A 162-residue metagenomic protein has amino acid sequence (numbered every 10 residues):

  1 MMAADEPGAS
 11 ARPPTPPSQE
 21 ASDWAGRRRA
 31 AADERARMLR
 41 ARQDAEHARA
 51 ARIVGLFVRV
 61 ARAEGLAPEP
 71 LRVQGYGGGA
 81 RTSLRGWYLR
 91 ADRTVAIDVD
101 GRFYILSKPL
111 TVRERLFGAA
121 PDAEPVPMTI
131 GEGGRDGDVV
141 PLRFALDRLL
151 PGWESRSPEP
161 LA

Functional and structural regions predicted by a protein language model:
M2-R12, A91-V99, L142-F144: Short charge-dense sequence patches
M2-T82: N-terminal domain-onset segments
F57, A61, F103, M128-I130 (+1 more regions): Generic structural hydrophobic/aromatic packing signal, biased to beta-strands
R72-K108: Amphipathic, interaction-prone secondary-structure segments
L106-A119: Short linear, low-complexity motifs centered on an aromatic residue
L116-A162: Helix-rich interaction surfaces within compact, conserved domain-sized segments that mediate assembly or partner
